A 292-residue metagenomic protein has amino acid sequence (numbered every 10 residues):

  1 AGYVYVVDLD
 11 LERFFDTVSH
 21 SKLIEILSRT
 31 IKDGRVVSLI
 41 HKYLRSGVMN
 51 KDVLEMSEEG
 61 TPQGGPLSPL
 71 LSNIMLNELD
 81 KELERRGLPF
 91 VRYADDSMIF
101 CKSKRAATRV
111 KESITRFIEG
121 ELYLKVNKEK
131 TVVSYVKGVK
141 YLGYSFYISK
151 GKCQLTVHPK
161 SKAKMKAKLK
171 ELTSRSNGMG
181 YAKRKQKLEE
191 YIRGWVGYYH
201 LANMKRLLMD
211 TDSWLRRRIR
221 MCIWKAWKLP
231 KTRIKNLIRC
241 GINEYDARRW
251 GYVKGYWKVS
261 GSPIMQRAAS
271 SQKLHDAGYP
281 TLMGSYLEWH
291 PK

Functional and structural regions predicted by a protein language model:
A1-K140: Conserved polymerase palm-domain catalytic core
F14, L27, I31, P66 (+6 more regions): Generic amphipathic alpha-helical segments used as scaffolds and interaction surfaces in large, multi-domain proteins
K22-I26, D96, K168-E171, Y191-W195: A general alpha-helix detector
R29, S103, R116, G120 (+8 more regions): Short, well-ordered loop/turn and helix-capping segments at boundaries between secondary-structure elements and domains
R45, E121-R193: A conserved non-catalytic segment of reverse transcriptases and RNA-directed RNA polymerases corresponding to the late
G87-Y93, M165-S174, W227: Short, conserved aromatic-histidine micro-motifs
R184-P230, I234-I238: Non-catalytic, peripheral interaction segments enriched in hydrophobic/basic residues
R218, I223, W227-K292: Extended C-terminal regions of large enzymes
